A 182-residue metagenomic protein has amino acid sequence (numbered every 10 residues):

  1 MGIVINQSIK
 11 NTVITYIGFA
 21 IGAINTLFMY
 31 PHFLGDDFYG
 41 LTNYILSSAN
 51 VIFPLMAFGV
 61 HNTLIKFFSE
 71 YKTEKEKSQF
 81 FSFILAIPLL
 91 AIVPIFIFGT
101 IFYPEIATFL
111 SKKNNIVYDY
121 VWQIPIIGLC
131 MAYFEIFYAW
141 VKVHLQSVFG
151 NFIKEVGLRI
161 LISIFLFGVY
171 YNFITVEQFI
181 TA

Functional and structural regions predicted by a protein language model:
M1, I5, D37-G40, S78-S82 (+2 more regions): Membrane-water interface of alpha-helical transmembrane segments
G2, Y30-F38, I52-I87, A107 (+1 more regions): Transmembrane-helix boundary and interhelical linker motifs in polytopic inner-membrane proteins
I3-N62, V93-T100, I127: Signature of the first transmembrane helix
N6, K10, I14, S78 (+2 more regions): Alpha-helical transmembrane segments of multi-pass membrane proteins
I17, I87-A182: Hydrophobic transmembrane helix module of multi-pass membrane transport proteins
I24, T63, Y133-F137: Transmembrane alpha-helix boundary/hinge residues in polytopic small-molecule transporters
I45-A49, I84, K154: Hydrophobic alpha-helical segments of secondary membrane carriers
S48, E74, K112-K113: A short linear boundary/processing microfeature
